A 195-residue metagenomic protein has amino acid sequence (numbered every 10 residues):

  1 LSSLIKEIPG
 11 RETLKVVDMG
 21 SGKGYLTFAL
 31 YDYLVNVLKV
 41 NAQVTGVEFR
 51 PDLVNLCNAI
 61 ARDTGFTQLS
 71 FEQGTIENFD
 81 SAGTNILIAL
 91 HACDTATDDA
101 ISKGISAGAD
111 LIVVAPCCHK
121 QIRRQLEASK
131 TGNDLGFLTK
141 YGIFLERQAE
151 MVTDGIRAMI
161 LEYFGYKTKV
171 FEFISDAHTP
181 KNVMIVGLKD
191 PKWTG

Functional and structural regions predicted by a protein language model:
L1-E12: Conserved alpha-helix/loop element of class I SAM-dependent methyltransferases that forms part of the SAM/SAH-binding
E7-I8, V37-N41: Inter-helical turn/loop segments and adjacent helix faces that build the functional surface of alpha-helical bundle
E12-G22: Conserved class I S-adenosyl-L-methionine
K15, F49-G195: Class I S-adenosyl-L-methionine
K23-K39: Conserved SAM-binding loop of SAM-dependent methyltransferases across substrates and taxa, primarily the Class I
Q43-E48: Conserved SAM-binding motif I beta-strand of class I
